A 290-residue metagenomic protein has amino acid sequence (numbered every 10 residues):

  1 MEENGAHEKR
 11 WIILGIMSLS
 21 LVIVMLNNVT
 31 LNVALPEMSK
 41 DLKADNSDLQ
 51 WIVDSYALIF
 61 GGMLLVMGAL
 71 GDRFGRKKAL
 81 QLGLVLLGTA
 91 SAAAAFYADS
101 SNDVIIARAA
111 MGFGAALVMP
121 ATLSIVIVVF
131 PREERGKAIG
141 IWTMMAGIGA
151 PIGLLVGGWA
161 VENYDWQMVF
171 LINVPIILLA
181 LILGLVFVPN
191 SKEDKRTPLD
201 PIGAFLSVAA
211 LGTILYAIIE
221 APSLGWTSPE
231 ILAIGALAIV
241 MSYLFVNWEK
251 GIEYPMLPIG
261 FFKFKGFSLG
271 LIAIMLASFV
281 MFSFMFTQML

Functional and structural regions predicted by a protein language model:
E2-N4, L181-V208, K250-K265: Flexible interhelical linker loops that connect adjacent transmembrane helices in multi-pass membrane transporters
E2-V186: Transmembrane-helix bundle of Major Facilitator Superfamily
R10-M17, L80, V104, L199 (+3 more regions): Hydrophobic alpha-helix/TM-entry signal in multi-pass membrane transporters
L14-I23, L31-V33, P229-L237, M241 (+1 more regions): 12-transmembrane solute porter fold
L31-A34, D54, M67, T122 (+6 more regions): Hydrophobic/aromatic residues in alpha-helical transmembrane segments
L35-M38, V126, A160, V188 (+4 more regions): Hydrophobic alpha-helical interface/terminus motif in multipass membrane transporters
K40-D41, Y216-T227, M256-I259: Membrane-interface helix termini and inter-helical loops of multi-pass transporters
V174-E193, V208-E220, A236-G251: C-terminal membrane-cytosol helix-exit motif in multi-pass small-molecule transporters
